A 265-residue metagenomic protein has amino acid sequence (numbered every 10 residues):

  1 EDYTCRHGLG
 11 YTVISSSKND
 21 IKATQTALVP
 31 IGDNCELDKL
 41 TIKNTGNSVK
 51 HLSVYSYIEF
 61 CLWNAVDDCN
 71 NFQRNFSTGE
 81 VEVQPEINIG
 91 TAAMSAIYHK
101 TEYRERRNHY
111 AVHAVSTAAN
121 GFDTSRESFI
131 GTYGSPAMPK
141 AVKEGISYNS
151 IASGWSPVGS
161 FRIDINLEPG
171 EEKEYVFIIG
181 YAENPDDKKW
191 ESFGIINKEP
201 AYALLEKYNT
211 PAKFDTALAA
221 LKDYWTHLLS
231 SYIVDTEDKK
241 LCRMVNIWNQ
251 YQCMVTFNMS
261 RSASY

Functional and structural regions predicted by a protein language model:
E1-D33, G134-F161, N246-Q250: Extended, loop-rich substrate-binding clefts of extracytoplasmic carbohydrate-active enzymes
I14, L28-E144, G159-F161, D186-T226: Polysaccharide-binding surfaces and accessory modules of carbohydrate-active proteins
N19-I21, S48, E171: Short acidic/polar mixed-charge low-complexity motifs
A23-Q25, L52, Y175: Short capping micro-motif at the N-terminus of alpha-helices
A27-L28, T41, F161-L167, Y232-K239: Generic amphipathic alpha-helical segments used as scaffolds and interaction surfaces in large, multi-domain proteins
K50, I165-E183: Short Pro-Gly-centered flexible turn/kink motifs
S153-P157, E171, T226-Y265: Substrate-binding groove/exosite segments of carbohydrate-active enzymes
